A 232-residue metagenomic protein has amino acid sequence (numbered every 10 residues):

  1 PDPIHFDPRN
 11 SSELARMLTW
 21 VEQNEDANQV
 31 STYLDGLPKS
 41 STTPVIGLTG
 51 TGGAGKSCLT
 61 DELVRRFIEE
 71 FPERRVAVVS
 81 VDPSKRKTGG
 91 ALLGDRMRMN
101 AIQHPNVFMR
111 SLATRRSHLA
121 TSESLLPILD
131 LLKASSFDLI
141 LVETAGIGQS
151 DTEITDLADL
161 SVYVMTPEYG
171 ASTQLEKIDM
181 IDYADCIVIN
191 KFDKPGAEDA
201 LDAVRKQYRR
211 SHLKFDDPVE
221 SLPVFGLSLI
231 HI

Functional and structural regions predicted by a protein language model:
P1-P44: Extreme N-terminal, non-catalytic leader segments that precede Walker-type/kinase nucleotide-binding cores
E25, D35, T43, R65-S150 (+1 more regions): Nucleotide-state-sensitive switch-loop elements of NTP-binding domains
S40-R65: Walker A (P-loop) phosphate-binding motif
L92, F192-D216: GTPase G-domain guanine-specificity segment
G148-I154, S172-L175: Conserved ATPase-coupling elements of RecA-like P-loop NTPase cores
D151-P167, D179-I181, D185: Inter-motif core of Ras-like GTPase G domains
A158-Q174, I189-E198: Conserved Switch II/interswitch segment of TRAFAC-class P-loop GTPases
I230-I232: Conserved small/polar residues in nucleotide/adenosyl-binding loops
